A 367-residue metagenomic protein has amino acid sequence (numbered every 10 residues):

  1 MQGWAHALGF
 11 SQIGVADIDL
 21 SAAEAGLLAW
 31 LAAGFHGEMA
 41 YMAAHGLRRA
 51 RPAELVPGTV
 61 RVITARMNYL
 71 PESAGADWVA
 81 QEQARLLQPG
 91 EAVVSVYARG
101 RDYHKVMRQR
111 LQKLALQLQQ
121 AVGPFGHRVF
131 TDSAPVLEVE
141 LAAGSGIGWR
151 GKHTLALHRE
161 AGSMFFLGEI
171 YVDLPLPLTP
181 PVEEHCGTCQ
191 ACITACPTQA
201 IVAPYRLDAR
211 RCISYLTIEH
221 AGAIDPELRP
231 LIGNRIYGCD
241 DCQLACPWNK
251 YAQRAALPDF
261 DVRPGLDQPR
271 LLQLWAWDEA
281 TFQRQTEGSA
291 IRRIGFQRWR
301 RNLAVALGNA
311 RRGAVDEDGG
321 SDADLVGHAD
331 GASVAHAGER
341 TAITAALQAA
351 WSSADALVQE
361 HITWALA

Functional and structural regions predicted by a protein language model:
M1-H185, G233: Auxiliary alpha/beta "docking" domains used to position bulky ligands
F10, A191-Y215, A221, R235-D259 (+1 more regions): Iron-sulfur cluster-binding cysteine motifs and their immediate structural context in ferredoxin-like electron-transfer
Q283-R284, D316-D318, H336-W351: Amphipathic alpha-helical scaffolding segments comprising HEAT/armadillo-like alpha-solenoid repeats
R293-I294, D322, A349-L357: Short coil turns that connect the paired helices of HEAT/ARM alpha-solenoid repeats
L303, I362-T363: Conserved hydrophobic register position within alpha-solenoid helical repeats
A310-G313: Residue-level signature of the C-terminal ends
